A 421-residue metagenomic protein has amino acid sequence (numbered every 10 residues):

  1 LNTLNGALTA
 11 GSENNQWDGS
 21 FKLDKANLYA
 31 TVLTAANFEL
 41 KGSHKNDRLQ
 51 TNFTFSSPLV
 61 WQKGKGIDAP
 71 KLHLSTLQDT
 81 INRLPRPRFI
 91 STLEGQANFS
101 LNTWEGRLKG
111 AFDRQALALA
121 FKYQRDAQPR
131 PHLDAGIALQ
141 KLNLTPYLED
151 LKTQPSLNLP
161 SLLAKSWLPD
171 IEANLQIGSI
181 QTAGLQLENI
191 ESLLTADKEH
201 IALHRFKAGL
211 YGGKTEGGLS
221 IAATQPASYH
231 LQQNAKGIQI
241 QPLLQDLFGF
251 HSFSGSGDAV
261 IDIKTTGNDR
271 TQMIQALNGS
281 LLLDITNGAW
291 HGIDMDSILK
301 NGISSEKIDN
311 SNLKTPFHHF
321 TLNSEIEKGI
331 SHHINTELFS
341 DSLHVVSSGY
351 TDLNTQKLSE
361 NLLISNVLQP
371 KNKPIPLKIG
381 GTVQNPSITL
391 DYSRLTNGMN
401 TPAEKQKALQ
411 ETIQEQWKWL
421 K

Functional and structural regions predicted by a protein language model:
L1-K22, V32-S56, L84-E94, G110-K122 (+8 more regions): Amphipathic hydrophobic-ligand
K22, T54, K71, R107-K109 (+7 more regions): Transmembrane beta-strands of outer-membrane beta-barrel proteins
A36, P87, A97-N102, Q154 (+5 more regions): Flexible, solvent-exposed coil segments and beta strand-coil junctions, predominantly the extracellular/periplasmic
A36-E39, N102-K109, Q176-S179, H200-F206 (+2 more regions): Transmembrane beta-strand segments that form the barrel wall of outer-membrane beta-barrel proteins
I67, E105, H132-D134, L168-E172 (+3 more regions): Outer-membrane beta-barrel architecture
Q96, L108-D113, L117, K122-R130 (+2 more regions): Extended terminal
H132-L168, G288-L313, Y392: Secondary-structure transition motifs
